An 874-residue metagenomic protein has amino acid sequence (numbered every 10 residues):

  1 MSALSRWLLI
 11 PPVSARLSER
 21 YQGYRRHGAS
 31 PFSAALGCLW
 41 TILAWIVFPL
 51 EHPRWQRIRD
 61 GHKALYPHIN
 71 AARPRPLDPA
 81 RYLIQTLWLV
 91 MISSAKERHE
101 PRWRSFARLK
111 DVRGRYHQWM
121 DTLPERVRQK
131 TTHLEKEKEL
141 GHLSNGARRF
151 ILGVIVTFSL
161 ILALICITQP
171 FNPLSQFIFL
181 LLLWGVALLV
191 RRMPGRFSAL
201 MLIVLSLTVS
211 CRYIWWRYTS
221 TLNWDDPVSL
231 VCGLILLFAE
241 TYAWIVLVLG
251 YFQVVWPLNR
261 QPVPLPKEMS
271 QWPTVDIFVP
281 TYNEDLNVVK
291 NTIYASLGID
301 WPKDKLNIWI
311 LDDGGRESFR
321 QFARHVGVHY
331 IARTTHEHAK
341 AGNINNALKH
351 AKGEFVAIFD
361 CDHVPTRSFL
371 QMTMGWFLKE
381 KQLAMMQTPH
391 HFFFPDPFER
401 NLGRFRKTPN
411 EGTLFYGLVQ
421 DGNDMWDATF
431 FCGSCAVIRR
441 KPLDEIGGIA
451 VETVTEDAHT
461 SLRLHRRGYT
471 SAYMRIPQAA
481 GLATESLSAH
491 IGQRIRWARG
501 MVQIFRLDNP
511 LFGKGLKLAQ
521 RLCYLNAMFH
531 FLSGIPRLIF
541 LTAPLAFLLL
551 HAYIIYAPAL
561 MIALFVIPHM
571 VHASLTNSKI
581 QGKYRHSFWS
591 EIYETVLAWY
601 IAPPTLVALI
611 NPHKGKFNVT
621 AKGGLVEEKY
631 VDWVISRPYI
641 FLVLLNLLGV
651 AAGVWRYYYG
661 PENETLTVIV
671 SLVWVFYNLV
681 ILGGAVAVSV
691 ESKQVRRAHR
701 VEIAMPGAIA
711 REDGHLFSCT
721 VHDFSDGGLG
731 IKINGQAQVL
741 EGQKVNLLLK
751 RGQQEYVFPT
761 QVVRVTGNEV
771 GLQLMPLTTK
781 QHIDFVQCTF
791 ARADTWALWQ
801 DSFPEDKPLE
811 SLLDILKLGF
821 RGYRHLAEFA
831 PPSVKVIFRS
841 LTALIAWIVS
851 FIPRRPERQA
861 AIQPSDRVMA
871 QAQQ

Functional and structural regions predicted by a protein language model:
S2-Q271, C523, S533-R537, G660-S689 (+1 more regions): N-terminal membrane-anchoring/stem segments of glycan-assembly enzymes
L8, P12-R16, K629-Q874: Structured alpha-helical
L174-I178, L182-F238, H530-G615, V631-S692: Membrane-embedded multi-pass helical conduit in multi-pass membrane proteins, especially envelope-biosynthetic
Q253, I331-F355, R367-V454, H465-R466 (+2 more regions): Long helical/loop segments within the catalytic core of UDP-sugar-dependent glycosyltransferases, especially the large
T274-D276, N307, H459: Cell-envelope/extracellular polymer assembly enzymes that use nucleotide-activated donors
Y294-K305: Short, acidic, metal-binding catalytic loop of nucleotide-sugar glycosyltransferases
D312-F319, T335-H336: A conserved acidic beta->alpha catalytic loop
D360-V364: The conserved acidic donor/metal-binding loop of glycosyltransferases
